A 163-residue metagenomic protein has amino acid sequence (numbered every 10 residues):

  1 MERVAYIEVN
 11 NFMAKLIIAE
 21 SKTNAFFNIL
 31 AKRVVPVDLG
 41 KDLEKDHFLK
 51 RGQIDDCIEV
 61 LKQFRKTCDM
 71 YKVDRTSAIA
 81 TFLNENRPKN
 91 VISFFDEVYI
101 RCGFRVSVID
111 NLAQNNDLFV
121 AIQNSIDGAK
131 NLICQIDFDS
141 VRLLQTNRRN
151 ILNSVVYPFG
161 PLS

Functional and structural regions predicted by a protein language model:
M1-V9, I17-C134, L144-S163: Nucleotide/phosphate-binding catalytic cleft detector across ATP-hydrolyzing and phosphate-transferring enzymes
F12-A14, D139: Conserved Rossmann-like nucleotide-cofactor binding loop
